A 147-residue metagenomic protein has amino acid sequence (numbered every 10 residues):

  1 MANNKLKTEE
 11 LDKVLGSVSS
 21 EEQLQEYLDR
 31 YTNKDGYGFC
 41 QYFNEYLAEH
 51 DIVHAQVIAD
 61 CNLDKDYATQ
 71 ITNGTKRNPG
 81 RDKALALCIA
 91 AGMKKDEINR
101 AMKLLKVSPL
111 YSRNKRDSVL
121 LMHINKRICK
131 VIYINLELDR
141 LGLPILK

Functional and structural regions predicted by a protein language model:
M1-N33: General nucleic-acid-binding
A2-L15, N99-I128: Short, charged recognition helix plus adjacent turn of helix-turn-helix-like nucleic-acid-binding domains
S20-V53, I132-L146: A short, Lys/Arg-rich alpha-helix, primarily the initiator
L47, I58, C88: The alpha-helix within a helix-turn-helix
V53-D60: Short alpha-helical "recognition helix" segments of helix-turn-helix
Q56, Y67, E97: Residues in the helix-turn-helix
N62-P79, L104: Recognition helix of helix-turn-helix/homeodomain-like DNA-binding domains that insert into the DNA major groove
T75-I89: Short, basic-rich loop-to-helix N-cap that marks the start of a DNA-contacting helix
